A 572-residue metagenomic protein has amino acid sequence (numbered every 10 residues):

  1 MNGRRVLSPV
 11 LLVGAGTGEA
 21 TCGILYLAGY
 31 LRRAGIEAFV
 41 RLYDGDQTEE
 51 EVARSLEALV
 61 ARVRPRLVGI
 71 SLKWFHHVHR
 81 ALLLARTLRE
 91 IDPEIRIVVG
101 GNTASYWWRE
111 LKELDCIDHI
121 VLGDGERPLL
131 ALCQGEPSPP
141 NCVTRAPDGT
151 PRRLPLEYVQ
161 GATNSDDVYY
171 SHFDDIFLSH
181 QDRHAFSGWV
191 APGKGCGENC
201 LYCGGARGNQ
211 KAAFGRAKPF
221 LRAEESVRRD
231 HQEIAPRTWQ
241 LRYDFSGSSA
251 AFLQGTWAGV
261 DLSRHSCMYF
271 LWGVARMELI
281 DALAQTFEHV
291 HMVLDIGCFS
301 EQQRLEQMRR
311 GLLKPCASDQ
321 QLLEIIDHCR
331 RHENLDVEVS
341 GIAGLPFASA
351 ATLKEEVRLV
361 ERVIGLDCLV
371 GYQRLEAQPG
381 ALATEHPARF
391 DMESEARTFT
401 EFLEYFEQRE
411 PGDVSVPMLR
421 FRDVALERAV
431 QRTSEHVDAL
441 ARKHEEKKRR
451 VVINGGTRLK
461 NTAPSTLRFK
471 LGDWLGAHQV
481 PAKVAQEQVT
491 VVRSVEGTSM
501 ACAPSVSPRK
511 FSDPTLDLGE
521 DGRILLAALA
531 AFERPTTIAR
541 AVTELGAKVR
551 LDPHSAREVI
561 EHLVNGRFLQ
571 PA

Functional and structural regions predicted by a protein language model:
G3-G14, V98, E224-V337, A343-L345: Conserved SAM/AdoMet-binding glycine-rich loop
G3-V6, P137-P139, R145-P192, F511 (+1 more regions): N-terminal [4Fe-4S]-dependent radical SAM core
G16, Y30, F39-P155, G380: Glycine-rich beta-alpha loop elements in corrinoid/cobalamin-binding modules across cobalamin-dependent enzymes
W107, E198, Y202, K211 (+3 more regions): Flexible glycine/acidic-rich beta-alpha junction loops that bind and position SAM and/or redox cofactors in anaerobic
W108-D115, P346-R362: Catalytic cores of alpha/beta
Q181-E224: Canonical Radical SAM [4Fe-4S] cluster-binding loop centered on the CxxxCxxC motif and its immediate flanking residues
V437-A531, R557, Q570-A572: Acidic, low-complexity/disordered tracts enriched in E/D and polar residues
R534-G546: Short acidic, hydrophobic short linear motifs in intrinsically disordered regions
